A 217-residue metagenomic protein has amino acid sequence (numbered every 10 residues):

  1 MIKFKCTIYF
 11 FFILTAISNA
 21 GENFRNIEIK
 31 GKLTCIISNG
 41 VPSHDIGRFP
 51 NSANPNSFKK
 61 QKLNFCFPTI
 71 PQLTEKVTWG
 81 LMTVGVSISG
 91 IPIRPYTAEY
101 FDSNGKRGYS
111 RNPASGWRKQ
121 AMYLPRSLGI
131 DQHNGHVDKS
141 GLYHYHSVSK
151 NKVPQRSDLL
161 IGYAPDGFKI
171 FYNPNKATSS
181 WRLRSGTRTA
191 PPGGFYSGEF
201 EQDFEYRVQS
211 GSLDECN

Functional and structural regions predicted by a protein language model:
M1-I8: Bacterial N-terminal signal peptides that target proteins for export
F11-N19: Hydrophobic h-region of N-terminal signal peptides that target proteins for export in Gram-negative bacteria
A20-L124: Solvent-exposed N-terminal domain segments of exported/luminal and surface proteins
P55-N56, N134-H136: Short consensus segments that form the blades of beta-propeller domains, in both extracellular/periplasmic
I93-N134, A190, G194-N217: Short, flexible domain-boundary/linker segments around small modular repeats
G135-N217: Domain-length functional cores that host ligand/cofactor binding and catalytic or interaction surfaces in mature
